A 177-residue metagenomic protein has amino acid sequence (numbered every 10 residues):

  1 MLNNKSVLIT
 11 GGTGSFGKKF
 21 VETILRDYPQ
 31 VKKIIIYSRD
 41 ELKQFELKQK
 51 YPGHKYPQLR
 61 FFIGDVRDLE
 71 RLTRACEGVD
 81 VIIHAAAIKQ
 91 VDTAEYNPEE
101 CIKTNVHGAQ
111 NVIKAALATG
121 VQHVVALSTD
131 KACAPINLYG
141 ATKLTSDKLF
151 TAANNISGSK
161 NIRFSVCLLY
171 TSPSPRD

Functional and structural regions predicted by a protein language model:
L8-T23: N-terminal Rossmann NAD(P)H-binding glycine-rich loop of SDR-like oxidoreductase domains
T10, C76-A85: Rossmann-fold scaffold of SDR-type NAD(P)-dependent oxidoreductases
P29-K43: Conserved glycine-rich Rossmann-like NAD(P)H-binding loop of the short-chain dehydrogenase/reductase
L42, R67, K89: Adenine-nucleotide cofactor-binding loop residues
L47-Y56: Short, conserved SAM-binding/catalytic segment of Class I S-adenosyl-L-methionine-dependent methyltransferases
I63-V79: Conserved Rossmann-fold cofactor-binding substructure of NAD(P)-dependent oxidoreductases
V81-H84, I88-K148, A152-N154, N161 (+1 more regions): Conserved Rossmann-fold NAD(P)-dependent oxidoreductase catalytic core, especially the SDR/UDP-sugar
Y170-D177: Conserved small/polar residues in nucleotide/adenosyl-binding loops
